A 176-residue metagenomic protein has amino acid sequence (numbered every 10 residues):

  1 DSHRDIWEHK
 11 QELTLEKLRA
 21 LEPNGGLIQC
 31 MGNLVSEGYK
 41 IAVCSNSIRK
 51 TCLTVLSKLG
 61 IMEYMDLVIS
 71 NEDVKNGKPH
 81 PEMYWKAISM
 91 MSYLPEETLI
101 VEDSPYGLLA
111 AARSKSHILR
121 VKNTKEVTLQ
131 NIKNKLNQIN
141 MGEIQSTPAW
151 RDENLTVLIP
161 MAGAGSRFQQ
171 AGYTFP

Functional and structural regions predicted by a protein language model:
D1, E8, E12-E16: Alpha-helical substrate-recognition element adjacent to the catalytic core
H3, W7, N24-L27, C52 (+2 more regions): A general structural signal for well-ordered alpha-helical segments in protein cores
L15-V43, R49, L53: Short, acidic loop-to-helix structural element flanking the phosphoryl-transfer center in phosphate-processing enzymes
G32-V35, I48-R49, L53-A149: Asp-based, Mg2+/Mn2+-dependent phosphohydrolase catalytic module
Y39-K40, E96-E97, E153-L155: Short coil/turn segments at beta-strand junctions that form active-site/ligand-binding loops
V43, I100, R120, V157-I159: Structural beta-sheet core signal
S45, T54, F168-G172: Conserved catalytic-core motifs of eukaryotic protein kinase domains, centered on the activation segment
W150-P176: N-terminal glycine-rich phosphate-binding loop and ensuing alpha1 helix
